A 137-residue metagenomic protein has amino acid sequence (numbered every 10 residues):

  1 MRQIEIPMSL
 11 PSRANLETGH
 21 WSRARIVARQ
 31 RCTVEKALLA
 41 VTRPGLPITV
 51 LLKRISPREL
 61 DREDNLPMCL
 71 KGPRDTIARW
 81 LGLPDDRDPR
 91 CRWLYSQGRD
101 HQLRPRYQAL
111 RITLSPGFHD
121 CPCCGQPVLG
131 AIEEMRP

Functional and structural regions predicted by a protein language model:
M1-P137: Catalytic phosphate/metal-binding cores of nucleic-acid and nucleotide-processing enzymes, i.e., regions that mediate
